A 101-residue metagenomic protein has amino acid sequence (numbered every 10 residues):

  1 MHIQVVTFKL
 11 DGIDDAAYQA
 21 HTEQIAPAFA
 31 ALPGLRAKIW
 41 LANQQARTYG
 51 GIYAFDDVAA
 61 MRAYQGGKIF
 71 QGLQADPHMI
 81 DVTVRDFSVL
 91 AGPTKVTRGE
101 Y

Functional and structural regions predicted by a protein language model:
M1-T48, D56-G66, P77-Y101: Short S/T/G/P-rich N-terminal loop/turn motif that feeds into the first structured element of a domain
